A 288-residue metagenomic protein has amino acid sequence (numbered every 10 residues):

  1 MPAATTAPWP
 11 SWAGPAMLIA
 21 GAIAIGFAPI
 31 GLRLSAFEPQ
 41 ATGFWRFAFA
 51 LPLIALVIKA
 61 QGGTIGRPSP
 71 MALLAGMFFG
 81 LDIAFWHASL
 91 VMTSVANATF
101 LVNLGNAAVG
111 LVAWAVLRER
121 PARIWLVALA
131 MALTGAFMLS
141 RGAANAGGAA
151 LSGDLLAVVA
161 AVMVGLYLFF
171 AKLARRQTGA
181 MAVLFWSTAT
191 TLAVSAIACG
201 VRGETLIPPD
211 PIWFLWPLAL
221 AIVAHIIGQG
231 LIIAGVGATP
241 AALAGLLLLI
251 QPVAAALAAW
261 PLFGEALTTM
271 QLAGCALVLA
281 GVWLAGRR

Functional and structural regions predicted by a protein language model:
M1-F44, L74-M77, F85, A146-L173 (+2 more regions): Glycine-/small-residue-enriched transmembrane alpha-helix faces in small-molecule transporters and effluxers
P2-W9, R46-F47, R141-G142, W213-L215 (+1 more regions): C-terminal-most transmembrane helix of multi-pass membrane proteins
A13-M17, A41-V57, I124-T134, S152-V159 (+3 more regions): Hydrophobic alpha-helical transmembrane segments of multi-pass integral membrane proteins, especially transporters
I23-G26, I30, A48, G76 (+10 more regions): Hydrophobic/small/kink-forming positions within alpha-helical transmembrane segments of polytopic membrane proteins
A24-I25, A55-V102, G110, M138 (+1 more regions): Specific transmembrane alpha-helical segments of multi-pass solute transporters/efflux pumps, especially DMT/EamA
A41-P52, H87-R120, I124-W125, L129 (+2 more regions): Specific alpha-helical transmembrane segments that line the substrate/conduction pathway and gating interfaces
I54, F79, V112, P121-A143 (+4 more regions): Hydrophobic transmembrane alpha-helices of multi-pass small-molecule transport proteins
A98-L104, F170-L192, H225-P261: Helix-helix packing/entry segments at the starts of transmembrane helices
